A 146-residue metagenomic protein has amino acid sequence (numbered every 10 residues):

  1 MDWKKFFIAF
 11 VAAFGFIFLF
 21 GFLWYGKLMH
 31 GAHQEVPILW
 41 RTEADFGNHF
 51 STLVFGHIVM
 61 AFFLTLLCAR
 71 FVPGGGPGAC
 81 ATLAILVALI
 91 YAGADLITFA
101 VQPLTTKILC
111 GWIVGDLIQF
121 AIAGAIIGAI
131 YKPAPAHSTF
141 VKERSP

Functional and structural regions predicted by a protein language model:
M1-P146: Juxtamembrane/disordered regions of integral membrane proteins
